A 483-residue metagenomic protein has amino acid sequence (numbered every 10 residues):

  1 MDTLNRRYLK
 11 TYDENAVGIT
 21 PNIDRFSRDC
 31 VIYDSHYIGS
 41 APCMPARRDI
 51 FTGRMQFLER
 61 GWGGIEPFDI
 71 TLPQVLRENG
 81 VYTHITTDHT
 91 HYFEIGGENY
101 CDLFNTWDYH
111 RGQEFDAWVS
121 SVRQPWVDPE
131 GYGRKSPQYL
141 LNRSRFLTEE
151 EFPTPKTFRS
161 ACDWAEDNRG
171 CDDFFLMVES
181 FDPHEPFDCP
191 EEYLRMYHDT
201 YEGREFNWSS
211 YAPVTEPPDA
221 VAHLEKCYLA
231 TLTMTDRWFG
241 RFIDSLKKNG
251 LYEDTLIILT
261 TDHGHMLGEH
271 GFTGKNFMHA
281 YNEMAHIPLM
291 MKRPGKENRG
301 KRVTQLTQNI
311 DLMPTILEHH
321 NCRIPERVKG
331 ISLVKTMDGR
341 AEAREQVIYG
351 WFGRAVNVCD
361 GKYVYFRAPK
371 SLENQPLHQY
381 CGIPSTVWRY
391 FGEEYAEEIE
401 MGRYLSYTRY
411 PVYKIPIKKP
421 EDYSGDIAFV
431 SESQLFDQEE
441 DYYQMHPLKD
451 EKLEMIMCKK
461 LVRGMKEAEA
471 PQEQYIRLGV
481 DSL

Functional and structural regions predicted by a protein language model:
M1-V31, S40, R77, S431 (+1 more regions): Active-site-proximal N-terminal segment of extracellular/periplasmic enzymes that hydrolyze or transfer
Y12-A16, D29-F51, G63-E66, I85-G96 (+5 more regions): Short, solvent-exposed turn/loop segments enriched in Gly/Ser/Thr/Pro and often Arg
R47-L147, E191, G350-W351: Catalytic-site neighborhoods of secreted/periplasmic enzymes that process anionic sulfate/phosphate groups
F51-T52, V214-D219, G240-D244, N276-R327 (+2 more regions): Substrate-binding rim/cap in mid-to-C-terminal beta-strand-loop elements of soluble/periplasmic
G97-D108, P137-N142, F146-E202, K247-L256 (+1 more regions): Active-site regions of oxyanion-processing enzymes, predominantly non-cytosolic
F152-R169, W208-T255, H319: A long, amphipathic alpha-helix that forms part of the scaffold/cap immediately adjacent to metal-dependent active
P186-T200, S245-Q308: Histidine-centered active-site microenvironments of extracellular/periplasmic hydrolases and transferases
N282, F352-K449: C-terminal, low-complexity/hydrophilic appendages and adjacent surface loops of extracellular/periplasmic anionic
